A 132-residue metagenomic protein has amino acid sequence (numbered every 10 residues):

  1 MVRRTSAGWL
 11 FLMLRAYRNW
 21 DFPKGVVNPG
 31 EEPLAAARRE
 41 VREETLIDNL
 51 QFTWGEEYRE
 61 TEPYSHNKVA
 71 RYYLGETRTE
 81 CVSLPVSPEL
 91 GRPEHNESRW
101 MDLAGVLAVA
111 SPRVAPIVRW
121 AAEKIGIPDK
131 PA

Functional and structural regions predicted by a protein language model:
M1-P23: N-terminal strand-loop-strand
M1-R3, L74-E76, D102: Short, well-ordered beta-strand micro-motif
A16-R18, V69-R71, E94: Residues that flank catalytic or metal-binding motifs in active/ligand-binding sites
R18-W20, E43, E80: Glycine-centered loop/turn positions within well-structured domains that cap or flank conserved ligand/cofactor-binding
F22-E56: The catalytic Nudix box helix
V27, T77, V106: Hydrophobic pocket-lining residues within nucleotide cofactor-binding pockets
Y58-V86, R99, A121-P128: Active-site-adjacent beta-strand/loop module that shapes the phosphate/pyrophosphate-binding cleft
L84-A121: NUDIX/MutT-family hydrolases
